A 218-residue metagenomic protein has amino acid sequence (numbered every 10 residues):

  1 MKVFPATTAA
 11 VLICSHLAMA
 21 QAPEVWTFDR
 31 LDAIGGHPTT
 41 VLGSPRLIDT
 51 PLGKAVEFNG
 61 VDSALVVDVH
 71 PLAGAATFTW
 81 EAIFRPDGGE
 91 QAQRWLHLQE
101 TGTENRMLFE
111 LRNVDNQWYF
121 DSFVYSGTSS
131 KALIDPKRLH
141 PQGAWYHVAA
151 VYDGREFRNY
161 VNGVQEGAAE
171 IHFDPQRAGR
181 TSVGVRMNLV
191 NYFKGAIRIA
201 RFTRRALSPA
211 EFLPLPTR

Functional and structural regions predicted by a protein language model:
M1-T8: Bacterial N-terminal signal peptides that target proteins for export
C14-L17: N-terminal signal peptide c-region/cleavage motif recognized by signal peptidases
A22-P38, L47-D49, V61-D121, E156-F157 (+2 more regions): Extracellular glycan-recognition modules
V67-H70, I134-L139, E170-H172: Beta-strand-rich interaction surfaces with strong enrichment in secreted/lumenal proteins
D121-H147: Short, aromatic/His-centered strand-loop micro-motif at the edge of beta-sheets
A144-R158: Localized edge beta-strand/strand-to-loop motifs within extracellular or lumenal beta-rich domains
A169-A196: Flexible glycan-contacting loops in extracellular carbohydrate-active proteins
